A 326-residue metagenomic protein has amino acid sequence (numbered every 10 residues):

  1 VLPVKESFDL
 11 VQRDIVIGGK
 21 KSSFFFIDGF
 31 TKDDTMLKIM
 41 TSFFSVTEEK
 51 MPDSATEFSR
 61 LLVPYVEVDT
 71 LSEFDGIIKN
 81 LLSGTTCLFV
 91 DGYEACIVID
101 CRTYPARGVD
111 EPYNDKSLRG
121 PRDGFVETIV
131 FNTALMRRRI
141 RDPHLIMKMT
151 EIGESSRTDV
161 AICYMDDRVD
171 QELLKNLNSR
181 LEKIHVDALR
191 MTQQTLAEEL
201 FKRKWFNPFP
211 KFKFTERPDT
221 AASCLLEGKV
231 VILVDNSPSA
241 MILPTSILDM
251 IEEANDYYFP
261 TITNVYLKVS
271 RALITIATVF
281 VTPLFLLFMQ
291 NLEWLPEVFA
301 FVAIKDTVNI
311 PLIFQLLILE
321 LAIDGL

Functional and structural regions predicted by a protein language model:
V1-F280, W294: Membrane-embedded alpha-helical signal segments
T261-G325: Core alpha-helical transmembrane segments of integral membrane proteins
